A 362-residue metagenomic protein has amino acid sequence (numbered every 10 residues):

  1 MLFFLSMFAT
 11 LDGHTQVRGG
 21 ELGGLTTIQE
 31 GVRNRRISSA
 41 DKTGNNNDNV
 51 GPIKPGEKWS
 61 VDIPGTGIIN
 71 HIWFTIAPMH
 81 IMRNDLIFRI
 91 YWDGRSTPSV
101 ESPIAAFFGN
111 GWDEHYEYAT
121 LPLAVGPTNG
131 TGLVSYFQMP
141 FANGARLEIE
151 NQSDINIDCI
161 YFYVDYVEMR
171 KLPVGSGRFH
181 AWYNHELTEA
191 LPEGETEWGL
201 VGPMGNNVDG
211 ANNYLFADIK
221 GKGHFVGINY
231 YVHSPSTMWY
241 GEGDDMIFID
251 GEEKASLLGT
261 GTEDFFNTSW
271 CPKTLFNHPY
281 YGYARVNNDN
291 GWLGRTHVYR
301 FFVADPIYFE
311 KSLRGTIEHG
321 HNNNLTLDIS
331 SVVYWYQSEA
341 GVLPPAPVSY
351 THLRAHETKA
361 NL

Functional and structural regions predicted by a protein language model:
M1-Q16: Bacterial Sec-dependent N-terminal signal peptides
Q16-L123: An N-terminus-focused feature that recognizes amino-terminal "leader" regions
G24-L25, Y163-P173, L327-P345, R354: Short amphipathic alpha-helical linker/capping segments at the junctions of internal repeats and modular domains
N47-P55, L123-G130, G202-D209, R285-H297: Extracellular beta-rich ligand/substrate-recognition surface
I53-M79, F137, D154-N156, Y166-P279 (+1 more regions): Surface-exposed interaction/gating patches
H80, N110-E189, I307, S312-G320 (+2 more regions): Hydrophobic, ordered structural segments
G243-E339: Extended, compositionally biased non-globular segments
T351-T358: Conserved small/polar residues in nucleotide/adenosyl-binding loops
